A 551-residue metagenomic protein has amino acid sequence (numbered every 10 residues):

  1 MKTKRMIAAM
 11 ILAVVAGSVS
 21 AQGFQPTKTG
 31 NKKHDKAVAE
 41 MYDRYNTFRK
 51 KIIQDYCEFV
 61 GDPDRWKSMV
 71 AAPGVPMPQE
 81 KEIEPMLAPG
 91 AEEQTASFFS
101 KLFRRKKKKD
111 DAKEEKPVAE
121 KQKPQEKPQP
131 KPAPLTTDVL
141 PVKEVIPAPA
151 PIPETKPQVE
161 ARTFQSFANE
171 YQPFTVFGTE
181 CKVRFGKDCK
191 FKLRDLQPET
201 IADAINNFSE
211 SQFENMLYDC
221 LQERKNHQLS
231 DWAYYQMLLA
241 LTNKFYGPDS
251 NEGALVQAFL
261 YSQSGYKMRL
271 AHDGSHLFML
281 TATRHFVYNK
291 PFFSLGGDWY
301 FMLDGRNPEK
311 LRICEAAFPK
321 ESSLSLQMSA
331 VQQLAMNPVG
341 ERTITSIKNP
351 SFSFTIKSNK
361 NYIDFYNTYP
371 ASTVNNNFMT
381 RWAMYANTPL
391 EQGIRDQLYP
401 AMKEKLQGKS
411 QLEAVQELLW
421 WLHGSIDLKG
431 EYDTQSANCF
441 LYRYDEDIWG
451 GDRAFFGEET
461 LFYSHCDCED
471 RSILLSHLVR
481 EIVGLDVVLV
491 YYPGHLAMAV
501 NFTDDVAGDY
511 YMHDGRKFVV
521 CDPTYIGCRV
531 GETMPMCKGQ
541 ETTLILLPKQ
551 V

Functional and structural regions predicted by a protein language model:
M1-A8: Bacterial N-terminal signal peptides that target proteins for export
A9-A16: Bacterial N-terminal signal peptides
V19-G23: Boundary at the C-terminal end of the N-terminal hydrophobic targeting segment
R49, C57-V60, W66-A71, V75-K109 (+1 more regions): Long, contiguous, compositionally biased segments that the model treats as domain-scale units
Q197-M237, A383-Y463: Secondary-structure boundary elements
K244-Q257, Q411, T434-A497, N501: Active-site neighborhood of thiol-dependent amide/isopeptide-bond enzymes
V256-Q257, S262-K405, K409: Extended, non-transmembrane interaction/recognition domains
A271-G297, G408-Q416, D470-V551: Hydrophobic/aromatic-rich core segments of domains that either
